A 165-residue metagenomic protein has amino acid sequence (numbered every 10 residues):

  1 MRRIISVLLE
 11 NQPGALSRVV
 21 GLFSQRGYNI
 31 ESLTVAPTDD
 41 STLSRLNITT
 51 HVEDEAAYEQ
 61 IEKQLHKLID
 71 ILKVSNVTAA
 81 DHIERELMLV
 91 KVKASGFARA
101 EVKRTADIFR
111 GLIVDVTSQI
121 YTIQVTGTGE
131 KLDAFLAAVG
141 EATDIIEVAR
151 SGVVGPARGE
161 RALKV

Functional and structural regions predicted by a protein language model:
M1-V165: A conserved regulatory-domain signal marking ACT and ACT-like small-molecule sensing domains and adjacent regulatory
